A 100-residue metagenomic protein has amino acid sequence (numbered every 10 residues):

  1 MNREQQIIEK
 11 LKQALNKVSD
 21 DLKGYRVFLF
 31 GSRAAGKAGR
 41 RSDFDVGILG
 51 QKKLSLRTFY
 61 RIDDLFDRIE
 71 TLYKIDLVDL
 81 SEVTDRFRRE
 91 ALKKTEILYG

Functional and structural regions predicted by a protein language model:
M1-F28, A35-R40, L49-G100: Catalytic core of pol beta-like nucleotidyltransferases
D43: Conserved loop-to-beta-strand segment in the C-terminal subdomain of adenylate-forming
